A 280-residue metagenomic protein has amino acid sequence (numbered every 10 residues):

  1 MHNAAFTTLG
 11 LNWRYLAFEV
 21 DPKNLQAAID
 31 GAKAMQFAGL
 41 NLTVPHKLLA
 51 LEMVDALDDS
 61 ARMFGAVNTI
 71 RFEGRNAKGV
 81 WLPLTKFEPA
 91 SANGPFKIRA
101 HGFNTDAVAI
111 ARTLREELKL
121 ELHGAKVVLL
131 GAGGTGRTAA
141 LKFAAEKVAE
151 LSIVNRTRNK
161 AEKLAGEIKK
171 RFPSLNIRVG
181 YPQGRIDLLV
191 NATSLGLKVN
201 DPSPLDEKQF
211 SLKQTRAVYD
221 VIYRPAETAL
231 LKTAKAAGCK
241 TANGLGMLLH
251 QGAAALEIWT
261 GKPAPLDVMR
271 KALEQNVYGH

Functional and structural regions predicted by a protein language model:
M1-L118: Phosphate/diphosphate ligand-binding glycine-rich loop within oxidoreductases
A38, V44-L51, G134-T135, S194-L197 (+1 more regions): Short glycine-rich anion-binding loops that position phosphate/pyrophosphate groups of nucleotides and phosphorylated
G102-A107, L114, L118, H123-A145: Glycine-rich adenosine-cofactor-binding loop
K119, G124, Q214-A217, V221-H280: Adenosine-phosphate binding glycine-rich loop
L129-L130, I153, D220: Hydrophobic Val/Ile/Leu positions in short beta-strands of Rossmann-like dinucleotide-binding domains
A145-E150, A236-K240: Conserved S-adenosyl-L-methionine
E146-R171: NAD(P)-binding Rossmann-fold cofactor-contacting core
K170-T241: Rossmann-like adenosine-cofactor binding region
